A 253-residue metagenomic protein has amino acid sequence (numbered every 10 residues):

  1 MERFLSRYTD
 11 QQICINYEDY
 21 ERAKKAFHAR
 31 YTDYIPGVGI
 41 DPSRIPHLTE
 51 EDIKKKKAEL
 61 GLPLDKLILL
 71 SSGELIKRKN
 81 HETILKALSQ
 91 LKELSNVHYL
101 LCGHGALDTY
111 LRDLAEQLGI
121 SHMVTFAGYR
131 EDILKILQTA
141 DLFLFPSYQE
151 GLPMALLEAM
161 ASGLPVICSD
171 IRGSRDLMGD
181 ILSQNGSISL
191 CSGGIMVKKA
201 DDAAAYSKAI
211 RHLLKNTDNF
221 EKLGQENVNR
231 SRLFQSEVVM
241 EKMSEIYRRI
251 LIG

Functional and structural regions predicted by a protein language model:
R3-I53: Donor nucleotide-sugar binding/catalytic pocket of nucleotide-sugar-dependent glycosyltransferases
K55-A58, A205, H212, N219-L233 (+1 more regions): A short, well-ordered alpha-helix in the C-terminal region of glycosyltransferases
L67-K92, A106-D113, A204: A conserved mid-protein helix/loop that constitutes part of the nucleotide-sugar donor-binding site
R112-G128: Nucleotide-activated donor-binding/catalytic signature segment of Leloir-type glycosyltransferases, i.e., the conserved
Y129, Y148: Aromatic "clamp/platform" in nucleotide-sugar-dependent glycosyltransferases that forms part of the donor/acceptor
P153-L156, S174: Short glycine/serine-rich donor-binding loops of glycosyltransferases
P165-C168, M178-G179: Short hydrophobic beta-strand element within catalytic cores of glycosyltransferases and related nucleotide-activated
R175-R211: Change "using UDP/GDP/dTDP sugars" to "using nucleotide sugars
